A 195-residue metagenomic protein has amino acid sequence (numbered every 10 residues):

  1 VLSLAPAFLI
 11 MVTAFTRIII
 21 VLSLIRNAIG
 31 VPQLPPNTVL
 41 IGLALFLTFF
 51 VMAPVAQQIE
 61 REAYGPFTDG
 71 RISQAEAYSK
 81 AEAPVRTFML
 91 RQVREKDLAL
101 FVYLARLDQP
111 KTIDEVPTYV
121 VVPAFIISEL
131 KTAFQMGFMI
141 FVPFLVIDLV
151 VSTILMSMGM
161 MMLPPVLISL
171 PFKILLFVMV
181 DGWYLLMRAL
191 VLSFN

Functional and structural regions predicted by a protein language model:
V1-N195: Hydrophobic alpha-helical segments and their helix-loop boundaries in membrane and membrane-proximal proteins
